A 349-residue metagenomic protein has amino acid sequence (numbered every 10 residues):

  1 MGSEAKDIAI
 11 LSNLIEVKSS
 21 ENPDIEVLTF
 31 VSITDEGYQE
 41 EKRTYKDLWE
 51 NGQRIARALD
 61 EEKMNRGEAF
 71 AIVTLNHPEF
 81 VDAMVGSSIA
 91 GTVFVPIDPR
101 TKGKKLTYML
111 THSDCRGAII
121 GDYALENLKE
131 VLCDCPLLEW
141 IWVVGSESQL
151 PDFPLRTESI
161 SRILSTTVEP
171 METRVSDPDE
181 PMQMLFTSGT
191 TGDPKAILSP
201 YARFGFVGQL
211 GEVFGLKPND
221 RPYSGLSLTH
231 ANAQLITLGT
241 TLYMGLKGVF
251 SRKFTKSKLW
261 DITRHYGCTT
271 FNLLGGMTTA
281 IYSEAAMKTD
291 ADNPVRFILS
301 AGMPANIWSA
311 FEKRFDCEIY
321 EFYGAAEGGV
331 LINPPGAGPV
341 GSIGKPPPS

Functional and structural regions predicted by a protein language model:
K6-V31, E50: A short N-terminal helical cap/helix-turn-helix that marks the beginning of AMP-binding/adenylate-forming
P23-E26, V143, T157, R162-F186 (+3 more regions): Conserved pre-ATP/AMP-binding loop-to-beta segment of ANL
D24-H77, V81-V85, K102-T107, S161-R162 (+1 more regions): Conserved AMP-binding/adenylate-forming core of the ANL superfamily
L28, A71-V73, F80, M84 (+5 more regions): Short beta-strand->loop structural element characteristic of the AMP-binding/adenylate-forming
E61-E62, I89-R162, A286-M287: Structural core segment of the AMP-binding/adenylate-forming
E68, T101-V131, V207-Y223, T255-T269: Conserved ATP-dependent adenylate/AMP-binding module captured primarily in the ANL superfamily
E158, C268-L273, Y282-S349: Gly/Ser/Thr-rich phosphate-binding loop
G205-R221, T229-T270, T278, E284: Conserved AMP-binding/adenylation subdomain of ANL enzymes
